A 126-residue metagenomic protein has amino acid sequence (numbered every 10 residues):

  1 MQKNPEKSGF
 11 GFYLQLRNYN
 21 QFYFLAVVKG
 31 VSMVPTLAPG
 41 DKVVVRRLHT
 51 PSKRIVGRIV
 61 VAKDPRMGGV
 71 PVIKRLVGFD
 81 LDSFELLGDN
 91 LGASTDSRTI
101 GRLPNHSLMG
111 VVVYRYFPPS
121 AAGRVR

Functional and structural regions predicted by a protein language model:
M1-R126: Extended hydrophobic leader/signal-anchor segments used for secretion and membrane insertion
